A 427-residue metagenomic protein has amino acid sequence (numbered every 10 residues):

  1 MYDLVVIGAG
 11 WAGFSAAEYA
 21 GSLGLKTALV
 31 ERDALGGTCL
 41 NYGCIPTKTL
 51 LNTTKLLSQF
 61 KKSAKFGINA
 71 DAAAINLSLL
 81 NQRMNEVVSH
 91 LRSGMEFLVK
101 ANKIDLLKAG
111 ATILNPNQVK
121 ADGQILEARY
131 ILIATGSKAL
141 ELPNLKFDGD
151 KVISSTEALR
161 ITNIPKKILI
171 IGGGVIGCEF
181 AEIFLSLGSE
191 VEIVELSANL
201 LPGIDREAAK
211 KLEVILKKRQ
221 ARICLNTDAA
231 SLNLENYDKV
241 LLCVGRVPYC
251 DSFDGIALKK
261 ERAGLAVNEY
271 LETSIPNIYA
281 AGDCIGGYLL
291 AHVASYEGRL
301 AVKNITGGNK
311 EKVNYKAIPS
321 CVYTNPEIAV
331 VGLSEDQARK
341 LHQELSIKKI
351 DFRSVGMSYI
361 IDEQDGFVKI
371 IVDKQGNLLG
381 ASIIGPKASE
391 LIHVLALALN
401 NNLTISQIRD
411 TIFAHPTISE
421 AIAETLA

Functional and structural regions predicted by a protein language model:
V5-I7, A111, L126-G136, I171 (+2 more regions): Short hydrophobic core segments
I7-A9, A16-D33, I45, T49-Q59 (+2 more regions): Flexible, glycine-rich terminal cap/loop adjacent to redox cofactors in electron-transfer oxidoreductases
Y19, N41-Y42, P46-I125, G203-T227 (+2 more regions): N-terminal Rossmann-like dinucleotide/flavin-binding domain of flavoprotein oxidoreductases that bind FAD/FMN
G21-L40, S189-L200: Glycine-rich FAD pyrophosphate-binding loop
C44, T135-S189, I223, I256-Y270 (+1 more regions): Glycine-rich dinucleotide-binding loop and its adjacent helix/turn
E86-R92, E96, L159-R160, P165-L169 (+4 more regions): Rossmann-like dinucleotide-binding cores of NAD(P)H-dependent redox enzymes
D105-K108, T112-K120, L187-E269: A Rossmann-like FAD-binding core segment of flavoenzymes
D148-N163, K239-G307: FAD-site-proximal beta/loop scaffold in flavoenzymes
